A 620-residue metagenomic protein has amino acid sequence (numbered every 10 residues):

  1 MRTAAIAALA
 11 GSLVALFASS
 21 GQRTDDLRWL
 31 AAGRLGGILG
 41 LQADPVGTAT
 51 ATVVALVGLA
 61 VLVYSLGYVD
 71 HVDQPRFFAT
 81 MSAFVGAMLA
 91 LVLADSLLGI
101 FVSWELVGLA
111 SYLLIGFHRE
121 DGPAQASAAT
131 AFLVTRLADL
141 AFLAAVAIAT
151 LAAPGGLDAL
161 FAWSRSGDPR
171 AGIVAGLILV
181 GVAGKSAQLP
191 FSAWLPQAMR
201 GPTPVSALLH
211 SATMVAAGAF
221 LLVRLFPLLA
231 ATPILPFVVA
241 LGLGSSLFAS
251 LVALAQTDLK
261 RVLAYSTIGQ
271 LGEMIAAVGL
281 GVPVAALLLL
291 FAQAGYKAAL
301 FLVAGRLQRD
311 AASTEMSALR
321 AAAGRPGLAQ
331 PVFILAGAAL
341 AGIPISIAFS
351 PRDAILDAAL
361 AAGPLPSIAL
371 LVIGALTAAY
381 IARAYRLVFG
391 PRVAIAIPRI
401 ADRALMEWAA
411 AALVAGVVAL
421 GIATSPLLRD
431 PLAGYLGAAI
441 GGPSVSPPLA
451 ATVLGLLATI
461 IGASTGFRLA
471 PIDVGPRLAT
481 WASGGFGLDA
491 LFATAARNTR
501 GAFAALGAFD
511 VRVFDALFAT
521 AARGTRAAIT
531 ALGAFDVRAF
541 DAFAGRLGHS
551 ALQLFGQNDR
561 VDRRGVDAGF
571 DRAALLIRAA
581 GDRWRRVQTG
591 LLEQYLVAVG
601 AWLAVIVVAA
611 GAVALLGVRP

Functional and structural regions predicted by a protein language model:
M1-L27: Hydrophobic alpha-helical membrane-insertion signals
R23-G36, L160-W163, A354-A358, L427-V445 (+1 more regions): Membrane-interfacial helical/loop segments at transmembrane boundaries in membrane proteins
A31-A49, R165-A175, D357-S367, G441-P447: Short aromatic-rich membrane-water interface segments that cap or initiate transmembrane helices in multi-pass membrane
G36-L39, E315-A318, I395-A396, A579-G590: Cytosolic juxtamembrane amphipathic/interface segments immediately preceding and feeding into a transmembrane helix
A55, A60-I100, L109-L405, A409-A412 (+1 more regions): Hydrophobic transmembrane alpha-helices and their helix-loop junctions in integral membrane proteins
V61-V63, S250-V252, Y380-A384, I460-A470 (+1 more regions): Alpha-helical transmembrane segments
I400-I461: Hard-cation-handling environments
L428-S446, I472-P620: Aromatic-capped, Gly/Pro-kinked transmembrane alpha-helices
